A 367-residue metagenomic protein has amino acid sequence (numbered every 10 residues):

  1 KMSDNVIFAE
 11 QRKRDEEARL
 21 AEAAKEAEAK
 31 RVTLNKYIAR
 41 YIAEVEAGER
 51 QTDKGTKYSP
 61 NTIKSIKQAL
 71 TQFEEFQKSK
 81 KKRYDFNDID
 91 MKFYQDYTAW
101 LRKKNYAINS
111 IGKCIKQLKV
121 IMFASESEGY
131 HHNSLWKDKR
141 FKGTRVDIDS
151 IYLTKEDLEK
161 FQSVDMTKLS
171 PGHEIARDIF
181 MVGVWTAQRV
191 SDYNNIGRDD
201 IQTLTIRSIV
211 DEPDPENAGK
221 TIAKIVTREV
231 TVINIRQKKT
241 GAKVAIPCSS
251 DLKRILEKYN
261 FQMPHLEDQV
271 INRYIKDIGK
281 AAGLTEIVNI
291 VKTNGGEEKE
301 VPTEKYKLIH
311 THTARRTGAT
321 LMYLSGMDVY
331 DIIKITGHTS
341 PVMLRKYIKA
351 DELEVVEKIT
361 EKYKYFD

Functional and structural regions predicted by a protein language model:
K1-K57, T62: N-terminal helical hairpins
A43-N61, L70-D149, V164-K168, F261: N-terminal core-binding DNA-recognition domain of tyrosine recombinases/integrases
Y94, L118, M122, M181 (+5 more regions): Short, basic/aromatic-rich helical patch in the C-terminal catalytic core of site-specific tyrosine
I108, G112, H131, L135-V190 (+2 more regions): Basic, Lys/Arg- and aromatic-enriched nucleic-acid-binding interface segment
F123-S134, G183-A223: Short, charged phosphate-coordinating catalytic segments
Y152, I222, Q237-T240, V329 (+1 more regions): Catalytic-site neighborhood detector that most strongly recognizes the C-terminal catalytic loop/helix of tyrosine
K160-V164, L204-A281: Basic, alpha-helical nucleic-acid-contacting "clamp/cap" segments
K168-L169, F261-H265, K276-K334: Short, basic (Lys/Arg/His-rich) helix/loop patches that form interaction surfaces in the mid-to-C-terminal regions
